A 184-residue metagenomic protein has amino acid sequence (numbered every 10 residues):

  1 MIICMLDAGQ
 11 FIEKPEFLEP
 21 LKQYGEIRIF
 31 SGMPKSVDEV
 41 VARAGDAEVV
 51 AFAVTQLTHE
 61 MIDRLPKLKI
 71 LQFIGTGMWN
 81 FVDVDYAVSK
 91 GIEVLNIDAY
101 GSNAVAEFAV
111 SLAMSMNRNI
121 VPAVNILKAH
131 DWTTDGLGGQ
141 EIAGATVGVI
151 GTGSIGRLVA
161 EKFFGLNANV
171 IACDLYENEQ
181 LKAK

Functional and structural regions predicted by a protein language model:
M1-V49, N169, C173, N178-Q180: N-terminal glycine-/charge-rich "phosphate-binding" loop or analogous flexible N-terminal tail
C4, I70-Q72, E93-L95, G148 (+1 more regions): Structural detector of well-ordered beta-strand residues that form the stable sheet scaffold of enzyme domains
A8-F11, G32-K35, A53-L57, T76-M78 (+1 more regions): Short beta->alpha connector loops
K14, D135-K184: Rossmann-like dinucleotide/phosphate-binding beta-alpha-beta segment
K14-P15, M33-V40, T55-H59, F81 (+1 more regions): Structural motif corresponding to alpha-helix initiation and N-cap regions
P15-L21, M61-R64, V82-S89, E177-K184: Short loop/helix-cap segments at secondary-structure boundaries that form the rim of catalytic
F30-K35, F52-V54, I126-D135, K184: Short gly/ser/thr-rich secondary-structure transition/capping motifs
E48-V124, G139: Phosphate/diphosphate ligand-binding glycine-rich loop within oxidoreductases
